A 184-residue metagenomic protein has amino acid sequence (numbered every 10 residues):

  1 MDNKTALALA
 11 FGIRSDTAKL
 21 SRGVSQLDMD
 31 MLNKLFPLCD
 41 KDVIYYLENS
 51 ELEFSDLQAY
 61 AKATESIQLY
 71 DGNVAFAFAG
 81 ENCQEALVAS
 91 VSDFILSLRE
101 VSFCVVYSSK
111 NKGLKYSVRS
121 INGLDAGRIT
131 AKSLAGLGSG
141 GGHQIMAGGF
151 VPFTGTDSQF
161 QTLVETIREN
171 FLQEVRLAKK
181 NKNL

Functional and structural regions predicted by a protein language model:
A6-S15: Internal alpha/beta core interface subdomains
S15-L184: Hydrophobic helix-and-loop "lid/oligomerization" segment in the mid-to-C-terminal part of catalytic domains
